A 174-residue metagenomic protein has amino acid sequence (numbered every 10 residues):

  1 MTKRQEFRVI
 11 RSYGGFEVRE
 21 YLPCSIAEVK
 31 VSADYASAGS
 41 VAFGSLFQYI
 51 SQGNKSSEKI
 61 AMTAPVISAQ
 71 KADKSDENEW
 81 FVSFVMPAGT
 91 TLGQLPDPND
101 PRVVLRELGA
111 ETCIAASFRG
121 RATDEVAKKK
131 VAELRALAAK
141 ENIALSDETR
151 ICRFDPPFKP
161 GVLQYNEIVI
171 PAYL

Functional and structural regions predicted by a protein language model:
M1-L174: A solvent-exposed interaction/effector surface
